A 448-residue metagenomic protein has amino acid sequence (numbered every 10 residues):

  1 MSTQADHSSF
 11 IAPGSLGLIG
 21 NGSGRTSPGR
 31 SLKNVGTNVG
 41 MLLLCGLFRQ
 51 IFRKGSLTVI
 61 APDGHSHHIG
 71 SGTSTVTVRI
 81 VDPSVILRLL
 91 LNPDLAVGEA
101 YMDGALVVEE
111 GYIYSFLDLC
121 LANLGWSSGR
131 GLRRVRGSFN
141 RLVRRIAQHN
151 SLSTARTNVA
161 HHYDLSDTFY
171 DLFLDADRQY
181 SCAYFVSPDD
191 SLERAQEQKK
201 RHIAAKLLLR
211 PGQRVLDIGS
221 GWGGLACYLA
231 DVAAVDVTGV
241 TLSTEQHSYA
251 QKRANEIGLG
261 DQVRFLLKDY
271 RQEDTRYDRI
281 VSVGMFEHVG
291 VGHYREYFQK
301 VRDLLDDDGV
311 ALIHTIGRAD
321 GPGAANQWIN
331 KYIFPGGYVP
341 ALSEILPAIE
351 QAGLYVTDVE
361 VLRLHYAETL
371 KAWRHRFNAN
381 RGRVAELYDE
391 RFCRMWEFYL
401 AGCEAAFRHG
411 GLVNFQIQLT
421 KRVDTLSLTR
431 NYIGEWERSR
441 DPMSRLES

Functional and structural regions predicted by a protein language model:
S2-E197, H202: Feature captures hydrophobic
G212-G219: Conserved class I S-adenosyl-L-methionine
W222-A233: Conserved SAM-binding loop of SAM-dependent methyltransferases across substrates and taxa, primarily the Class I
A250-Q251: Conserved SAM-binding loop
R271-I280: A short acidic, Gly/Pro-enriched loop at the edge of an enzyme's catalytic core that lines a small-molecule cofactor
R295-D307: A short glycine-rich, Lys/Arg-flanked "PGG" loop and its adjoining helix->strand segment in the class I
D308-I316: Conserved beta-strand signature within the Rossmann-like core of class I S-adenosyl-L-methionine
I316-S427, D441: Substrate-binding/catalytic lobe of Class I Rossmann-like enzymes that use SAM or dcSAM, i.e., the mid-to-C-terminal
